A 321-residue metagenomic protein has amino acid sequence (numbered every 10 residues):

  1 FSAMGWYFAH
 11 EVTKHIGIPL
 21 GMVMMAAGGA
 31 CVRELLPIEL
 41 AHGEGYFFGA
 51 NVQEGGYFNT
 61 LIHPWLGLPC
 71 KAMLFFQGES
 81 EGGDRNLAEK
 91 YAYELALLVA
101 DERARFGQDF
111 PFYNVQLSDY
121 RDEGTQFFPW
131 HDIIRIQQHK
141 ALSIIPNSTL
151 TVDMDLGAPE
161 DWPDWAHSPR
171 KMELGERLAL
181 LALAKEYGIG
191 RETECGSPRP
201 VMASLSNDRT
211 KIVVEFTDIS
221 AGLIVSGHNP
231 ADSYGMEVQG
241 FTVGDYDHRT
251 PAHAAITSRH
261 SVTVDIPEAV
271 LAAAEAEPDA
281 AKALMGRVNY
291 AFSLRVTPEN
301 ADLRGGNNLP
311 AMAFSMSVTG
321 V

Functional and structural regions predicted by a protein language model:
F1-V321: Cell-envelope and extracellular/periplasmic
